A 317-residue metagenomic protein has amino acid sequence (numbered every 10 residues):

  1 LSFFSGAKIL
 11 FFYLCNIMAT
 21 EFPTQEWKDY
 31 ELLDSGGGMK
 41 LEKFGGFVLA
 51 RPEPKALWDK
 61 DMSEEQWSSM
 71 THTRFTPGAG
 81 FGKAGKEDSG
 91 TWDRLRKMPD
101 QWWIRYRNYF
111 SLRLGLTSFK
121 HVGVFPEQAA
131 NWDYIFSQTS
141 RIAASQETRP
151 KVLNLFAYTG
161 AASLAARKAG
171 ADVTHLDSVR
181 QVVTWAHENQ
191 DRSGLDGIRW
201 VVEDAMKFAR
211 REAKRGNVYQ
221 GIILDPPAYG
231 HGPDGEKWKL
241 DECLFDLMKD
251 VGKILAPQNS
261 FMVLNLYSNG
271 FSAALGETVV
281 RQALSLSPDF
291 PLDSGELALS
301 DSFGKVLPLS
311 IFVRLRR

Functional and structural regions predicted by a protein language model:
K28-E42, L49-V124, D133: Non-catalytic substrate-recognition/targeting regions of SAM-dependent transferases
P126-A144: Conserved alpha-helix/loop element of class I SAM-dependent methyltransferases that forms part of the SAM/SAH-binding
R149-Y158: Conserved class I S-adenosyl-L-methionine
T159-A171: Conserved SAM-binding loop of SAM-dependent methyltransferases across substrates and taxa, primarily the Class I
D172-D177: Conserved SAM-binding motif I beta-strand of class I
V179-G221: S-adenosyl-L-methionine
A205-S285: S-adenosylmethionine
N259-R317: C-terminal catalytic and target-recognition region of SAM-dependent MTase-like enzymes, primarily methyltransferases
